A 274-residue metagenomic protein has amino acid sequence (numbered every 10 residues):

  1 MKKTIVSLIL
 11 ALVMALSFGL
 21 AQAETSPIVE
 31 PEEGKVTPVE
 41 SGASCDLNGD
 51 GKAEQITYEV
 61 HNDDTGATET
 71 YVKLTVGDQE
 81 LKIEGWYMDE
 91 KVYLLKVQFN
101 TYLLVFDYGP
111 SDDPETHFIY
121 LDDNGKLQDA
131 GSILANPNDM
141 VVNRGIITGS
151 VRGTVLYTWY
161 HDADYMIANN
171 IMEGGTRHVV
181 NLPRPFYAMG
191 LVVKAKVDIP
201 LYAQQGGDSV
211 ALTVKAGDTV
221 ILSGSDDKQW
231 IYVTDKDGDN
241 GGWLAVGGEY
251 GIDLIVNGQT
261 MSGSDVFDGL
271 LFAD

Functional and structural regions predicted by a protein language model:
M1-I9: Positively charged n-region of N-terminal signal peptides that target proteins for export
I9-S17: Bacterial N-terminal signal peptides
L16-I28: Sec-dependent signal peptide cleavage junction
V29-E33, E80-G85, G131: A short beta-strand motif characteristic of beta-propeller blades
C45-I56, V97-L104: Acidic, glycine-anchored loop motifs typical of Ca2+
D89-L121, G125-L191: Short aromatic loop motif centered on NTY/YTY
R184-D237, V256-D274: Beta-loop motif signature
G238-G251: A short macromolecule-binding patch
